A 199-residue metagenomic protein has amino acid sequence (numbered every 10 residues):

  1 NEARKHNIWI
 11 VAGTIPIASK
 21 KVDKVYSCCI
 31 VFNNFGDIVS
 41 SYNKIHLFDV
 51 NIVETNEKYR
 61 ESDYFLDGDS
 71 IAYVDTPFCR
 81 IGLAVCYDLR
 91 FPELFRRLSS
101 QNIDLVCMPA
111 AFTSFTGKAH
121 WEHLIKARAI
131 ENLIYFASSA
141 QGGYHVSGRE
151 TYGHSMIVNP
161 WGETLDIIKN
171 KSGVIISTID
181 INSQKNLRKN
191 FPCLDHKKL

Functional and structural regions predicted by a protein language model:
N1-V11, R80, C86-I175: CN hydrolase (nitrilase-like) catalytic-core segments centered on the catalytic cysteine and neighboring Lys/Glu
I10-I17, N51-K58, F136-A140: Short Pro/Gly-enriched beta-strand edge/turn motifs at strand-loop
A12, C28-V31, A72-V74, S155-I157 (+1 more regions): Short beta-strand scaffold segments in enzyme catalytic cores
I17-K20, Y144: Short glycine/acidic-enriched loop and turn motifs that connect beta-strands
K20-Q101, S114-K118, H123, K189-C193: Active-site catalytic loop in hydrolytic enzyme cores
D37-S40, E163-L165, Q184-N186: Short helix-loop capping/hinge motifs at secondary-structure junctions, enriched in acidic/polar residues
L47-F48, G143, S183: Active-site/binding-pocket entry motifs
N182-L199: A short C-terminal boundary segment appended to hydrolase-like catalytic domains
